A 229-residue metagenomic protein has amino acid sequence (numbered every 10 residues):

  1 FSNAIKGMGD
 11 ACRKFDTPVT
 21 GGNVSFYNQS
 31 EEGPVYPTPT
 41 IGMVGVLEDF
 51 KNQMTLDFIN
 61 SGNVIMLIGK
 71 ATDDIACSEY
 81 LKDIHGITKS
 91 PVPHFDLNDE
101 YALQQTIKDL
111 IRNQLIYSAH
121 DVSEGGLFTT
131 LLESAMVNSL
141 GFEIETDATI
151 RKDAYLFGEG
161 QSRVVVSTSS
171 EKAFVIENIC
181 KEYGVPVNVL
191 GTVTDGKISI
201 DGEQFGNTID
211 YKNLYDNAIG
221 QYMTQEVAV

Functional and structural regions predicted by a protein language model:
F1, G9, F15, V35-L97 (+4 more regions): Mobile "lid/hinge" segments at catalytic clefts and subdomain interfaces of large enzymes
F1-A11, F15, T20, V24-P37 (+2 more regions): Glycine-/charge-enriched secondary-structure boundary and capping motifs
E100: Glycine-rich, acidic
